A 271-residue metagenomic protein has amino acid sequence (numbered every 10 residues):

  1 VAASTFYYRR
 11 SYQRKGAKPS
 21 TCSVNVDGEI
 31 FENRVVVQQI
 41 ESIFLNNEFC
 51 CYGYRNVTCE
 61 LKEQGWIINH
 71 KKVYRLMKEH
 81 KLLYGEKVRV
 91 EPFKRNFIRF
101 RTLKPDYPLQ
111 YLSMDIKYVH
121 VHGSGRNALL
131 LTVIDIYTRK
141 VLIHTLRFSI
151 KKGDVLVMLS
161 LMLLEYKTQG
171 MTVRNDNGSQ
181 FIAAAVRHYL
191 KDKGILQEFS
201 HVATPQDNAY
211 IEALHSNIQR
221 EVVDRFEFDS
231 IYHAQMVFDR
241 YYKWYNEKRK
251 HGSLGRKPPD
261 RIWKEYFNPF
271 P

Functional and structural regions predicted by a protein language model:
Y7-Q110, T204, P258-F267: Basic, flexible linker segments flanking DNA-binding modules in nucleic acid-interacting mobile-element proteins
K87, V173-N177, D192-Y210, E227-I231: RNase H-like polynucleotidyl transferase catalytic core
L109-H120: Two-metal-ion RNase H-like nuclease active-site motif
H122-L129: Short, flexible loop/turn motifs enriched in small residues
R126, H144-Y166: Active-site beta-loop-alpha junctions of metal-dependent nucleic acid enzymes, especially the RNase H-like/DDE
K140-V141: Hydrophobic "anchor" residues
T168-A183, P205, G255-P258: Acidic/histidine-rich, metal-coordinating catalytic segments
K191-I195, N217-P271: C-terminal domain-tail junction helix/linker
